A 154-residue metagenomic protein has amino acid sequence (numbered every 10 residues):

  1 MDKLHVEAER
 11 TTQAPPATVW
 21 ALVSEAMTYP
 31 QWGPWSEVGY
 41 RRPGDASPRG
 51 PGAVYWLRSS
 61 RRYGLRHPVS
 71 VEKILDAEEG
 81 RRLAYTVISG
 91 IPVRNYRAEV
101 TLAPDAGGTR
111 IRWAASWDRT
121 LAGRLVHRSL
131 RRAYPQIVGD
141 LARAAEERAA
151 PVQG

Functional and structural regions predicted by a protein language model:
M1-G44: Hydrophobic ligand-binding cavity/cleft-lining segments
K3-E9, V54, V69, R82 (+2 more regions): Intrinsic-disorder/low-complexity, polar/charged segments enriched in Ser/Thr/Lys/Arg/Asp/Glu/Gln
A8-R10, V69-D76, V87-S89, Y96-P104: Hydrophobic/aromatic beta-strand elements that line small-molecule binding cavities or substrate pockets in beta-rich
T12-A14, Y63, I91, P104 (+1 more regions): Beta-strand elements of well-folded, non-transmembrane domains
Q13-A17, P48, L75-R81, T101-R110: A short, structured loop/turn motif at beta-sheet edges
P30-Q31, R41-G90, Q136-G154: Glycine-rich portal/gate segments that line the openings of hydrophobic small-molecule binding cavities
S59, T86-V87, P104, W113-A115: Residue-level recognition of conserved beta-strand positions in structured domain cores
R110-G154: A conserved amphipathic terminal alpha-helix motif
